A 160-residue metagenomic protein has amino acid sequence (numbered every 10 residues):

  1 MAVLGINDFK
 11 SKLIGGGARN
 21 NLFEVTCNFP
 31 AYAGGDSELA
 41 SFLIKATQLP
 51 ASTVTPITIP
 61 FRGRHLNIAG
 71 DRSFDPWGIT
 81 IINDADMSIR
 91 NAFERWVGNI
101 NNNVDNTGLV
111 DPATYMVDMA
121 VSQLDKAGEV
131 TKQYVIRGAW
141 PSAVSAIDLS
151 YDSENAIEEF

Functional and structural regions predicted by a protein language model:
M1-F160: Glycine-rich, low-complexity intrinsically disordered segments
